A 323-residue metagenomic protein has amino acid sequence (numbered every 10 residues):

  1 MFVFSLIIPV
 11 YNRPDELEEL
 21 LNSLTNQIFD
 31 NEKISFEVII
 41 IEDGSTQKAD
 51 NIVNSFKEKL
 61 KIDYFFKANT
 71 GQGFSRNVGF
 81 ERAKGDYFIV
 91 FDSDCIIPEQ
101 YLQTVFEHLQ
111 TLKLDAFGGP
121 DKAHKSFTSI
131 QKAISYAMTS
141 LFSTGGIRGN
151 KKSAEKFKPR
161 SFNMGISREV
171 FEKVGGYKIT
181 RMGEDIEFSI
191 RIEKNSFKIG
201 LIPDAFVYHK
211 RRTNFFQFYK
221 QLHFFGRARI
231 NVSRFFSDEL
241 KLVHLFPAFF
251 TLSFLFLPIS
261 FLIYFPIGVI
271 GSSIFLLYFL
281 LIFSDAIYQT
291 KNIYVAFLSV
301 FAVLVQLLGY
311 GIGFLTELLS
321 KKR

Functional and structural regions predicted by a protein language model:
F4-E16, L20, Q27, I41: A conserved hydrophobic helix/loop-capping motif in glycosyltransferases and polysaccharide synthases
N22-S35: Short, acidic, metal-binding catalytic loop of nucleotide-sugar glycosyltransferases
S23, I39-N51, T70, D92-P98: A conserved acidic beta->alpha catalytic loop
K67-A83, T104, A154, K158-S161: Glycine-rich, basic loop-to-helix element that forms the pyrophosphate-binding segment of sugar-nucleotide handling
F88: Short aromatic/hydrophobic "clamp" motif used to bind/position activated sugar donors
E99-K132, A205-F206, K210: Conserved donor NDP-sugar-binding/catalytic core segment of glycosyltransferases
K178-L240: Catalytic donor/gating beta->alpha subdomain of glycosyltransferases that bind UDP-sugars
F250-R323: Membrane-embedded multi-pass helical conduit in multi-pass membrane proteins, especially envelope-biosynthetic
